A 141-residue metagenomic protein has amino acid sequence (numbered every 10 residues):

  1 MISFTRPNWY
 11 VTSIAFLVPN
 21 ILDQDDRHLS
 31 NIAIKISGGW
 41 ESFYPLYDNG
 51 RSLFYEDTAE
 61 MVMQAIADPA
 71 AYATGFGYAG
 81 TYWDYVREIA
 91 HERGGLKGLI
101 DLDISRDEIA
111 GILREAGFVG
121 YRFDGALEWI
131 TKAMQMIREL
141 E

Functional and structural regions predicted by a protein language model:
M1-T58: Conserved kinase catalytic-core segment
K35-E141: C-terminal catalytic region of ATP-dependent kinase domains
